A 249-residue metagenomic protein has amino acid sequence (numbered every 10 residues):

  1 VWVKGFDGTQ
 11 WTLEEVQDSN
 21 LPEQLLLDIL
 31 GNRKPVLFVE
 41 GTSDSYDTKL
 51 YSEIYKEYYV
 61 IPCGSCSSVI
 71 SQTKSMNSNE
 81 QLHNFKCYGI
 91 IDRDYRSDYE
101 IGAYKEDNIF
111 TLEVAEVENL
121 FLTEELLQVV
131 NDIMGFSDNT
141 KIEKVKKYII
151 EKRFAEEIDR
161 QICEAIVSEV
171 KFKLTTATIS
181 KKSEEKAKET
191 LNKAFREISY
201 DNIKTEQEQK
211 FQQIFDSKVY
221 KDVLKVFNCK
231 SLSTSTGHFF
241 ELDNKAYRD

Functional and structural regions predicted by a protein language model:
V1-D98: RecA-like P-loop NTPase motor core
V1-L30, A177-D249: Nucleic-acid enzyme cleavage-core boundary/entry regions
Y51, Y55, M76-E80, V170 (+3 more regions): Hydrophobic, Leu/Ile/Phe/Ala-enriched alpha-helical segments that form helix-helix packing faces
E53, L82, Y104-K105, V114 (+1 more regions): A generic structural signal for short, non-catalytic loop/turn and secondary-structure boundary residues
K56-Y58, S137, K230: Short coil/loop linkers at secondary-structure junctions
E80-L82, I142, K245-Y247: Short, surface-exposed loop and linker segments with low hydrophobicity and enrichment for Pro/Ser/Thr
D92, R96, A103-K210: Activity-critical C-terminal alpha-helical subdomain
